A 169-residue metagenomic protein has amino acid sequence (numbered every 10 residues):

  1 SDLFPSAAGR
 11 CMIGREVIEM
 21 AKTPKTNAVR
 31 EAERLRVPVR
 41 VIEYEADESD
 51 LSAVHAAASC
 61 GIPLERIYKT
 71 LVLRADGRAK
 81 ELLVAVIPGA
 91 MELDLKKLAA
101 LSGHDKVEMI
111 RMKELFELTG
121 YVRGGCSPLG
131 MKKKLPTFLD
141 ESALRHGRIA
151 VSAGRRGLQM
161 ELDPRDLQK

Functional and structural regions predicted by a protein language model:
A7-A8: Ala/Thr-enriched low-complexity intrinsically disordered regions
M12-K169: Extended, low-hydrophobicity, polar/charged segments
